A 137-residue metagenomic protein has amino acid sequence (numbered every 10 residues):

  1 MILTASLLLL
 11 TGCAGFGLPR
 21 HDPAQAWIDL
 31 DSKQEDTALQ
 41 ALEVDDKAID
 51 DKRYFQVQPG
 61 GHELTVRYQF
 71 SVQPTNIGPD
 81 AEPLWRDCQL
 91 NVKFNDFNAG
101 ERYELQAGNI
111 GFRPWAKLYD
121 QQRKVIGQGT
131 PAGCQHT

Functional and structural regions predicted by a protein language model:
M1-A14: Sec-dependent bacterial lipoprotein signal peptides
C13-T137: Short loop/turn and low-complexity linker motifs enriched in small/turn-promoting residues
